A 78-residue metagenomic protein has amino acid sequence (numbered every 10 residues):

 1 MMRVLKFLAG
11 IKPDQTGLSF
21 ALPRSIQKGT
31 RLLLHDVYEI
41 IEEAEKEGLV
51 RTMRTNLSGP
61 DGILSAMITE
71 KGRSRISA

Functional and structural regions predicted by a protein language model:
M1-I11: Short alpha-helical segments that sit at the start of domains
D14-K28: Short acidic, hydrophobic short linear motifs in intrinsically disordered regions
G17, L57-G62: Short, solvent-exposed loop/turn segments that connect beta-strands within catalytic domains and beta-strand-rich
R31-K46, I63: Short amphipathic alpha-helical interaction segments
E45-N56: A short, conserved structural fragment
L64-A78: Short, amphipathic alpha-helical interaction segments positioned at domain boundaries
